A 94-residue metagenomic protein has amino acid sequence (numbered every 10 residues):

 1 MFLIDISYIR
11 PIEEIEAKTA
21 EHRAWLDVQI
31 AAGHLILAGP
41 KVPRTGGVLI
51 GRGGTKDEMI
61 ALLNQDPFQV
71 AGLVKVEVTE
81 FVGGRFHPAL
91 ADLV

Functional and structural regions predicted by a protein language model:
M1-V94: Conserved, structured core segments of small domains
